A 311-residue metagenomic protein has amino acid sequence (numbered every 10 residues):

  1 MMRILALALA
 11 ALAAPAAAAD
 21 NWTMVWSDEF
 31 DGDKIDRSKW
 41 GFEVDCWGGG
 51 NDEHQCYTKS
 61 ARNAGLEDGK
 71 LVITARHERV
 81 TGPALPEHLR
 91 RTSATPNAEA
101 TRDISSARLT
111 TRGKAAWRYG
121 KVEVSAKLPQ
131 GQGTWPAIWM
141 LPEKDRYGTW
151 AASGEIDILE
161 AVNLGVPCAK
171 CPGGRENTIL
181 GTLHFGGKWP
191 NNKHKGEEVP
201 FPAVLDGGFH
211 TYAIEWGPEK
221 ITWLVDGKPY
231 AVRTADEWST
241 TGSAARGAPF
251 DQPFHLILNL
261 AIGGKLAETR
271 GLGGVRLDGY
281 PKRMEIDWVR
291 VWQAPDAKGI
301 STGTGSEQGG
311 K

Functional and structural regions predicted by a protein language model:
M1-L7: Sec-dependent signal peptide recognition, specifically the positively charged N-region followed immediately by
L9-A18: Hydrophobic h-region of N-terminal signal peptides that target proteins for export in Gram-negative bacteria
A19-K311: GH16 jelly-roll
